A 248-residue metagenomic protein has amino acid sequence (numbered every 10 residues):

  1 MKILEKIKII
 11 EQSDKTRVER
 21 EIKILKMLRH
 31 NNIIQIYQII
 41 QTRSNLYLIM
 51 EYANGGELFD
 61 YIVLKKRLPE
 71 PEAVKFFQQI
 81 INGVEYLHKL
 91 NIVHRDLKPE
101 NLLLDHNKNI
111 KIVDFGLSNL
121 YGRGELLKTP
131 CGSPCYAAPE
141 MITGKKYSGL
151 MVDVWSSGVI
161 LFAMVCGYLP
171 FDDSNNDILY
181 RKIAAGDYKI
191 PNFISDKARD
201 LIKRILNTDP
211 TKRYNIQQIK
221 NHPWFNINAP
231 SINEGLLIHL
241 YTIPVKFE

Functional and structural regions predicted by a protein language model:
I3-L28: Conserved N-lobe beta3->alphaC-helix segment of eukaryotic protein kinase catalytic domains
Q38-I39: A short, aromatic-enriched beta-strand patch in the conserved N-lobe beta-sheet of the protein kinase catalytic domain
S44-E57, Y61: Conserved short submotifs of the Hanks-type protein kinase catalytic core that shape the nucleotide-binding pocket
F76-F77: Activation segment signature within eukaryotic-like protein kinase domains
C166-L169: Structural helix C-cap motif within protein kinase domains
T211, I216-E248: C-terminal regulatory tails of eukaryotic serine/threonine kinases
